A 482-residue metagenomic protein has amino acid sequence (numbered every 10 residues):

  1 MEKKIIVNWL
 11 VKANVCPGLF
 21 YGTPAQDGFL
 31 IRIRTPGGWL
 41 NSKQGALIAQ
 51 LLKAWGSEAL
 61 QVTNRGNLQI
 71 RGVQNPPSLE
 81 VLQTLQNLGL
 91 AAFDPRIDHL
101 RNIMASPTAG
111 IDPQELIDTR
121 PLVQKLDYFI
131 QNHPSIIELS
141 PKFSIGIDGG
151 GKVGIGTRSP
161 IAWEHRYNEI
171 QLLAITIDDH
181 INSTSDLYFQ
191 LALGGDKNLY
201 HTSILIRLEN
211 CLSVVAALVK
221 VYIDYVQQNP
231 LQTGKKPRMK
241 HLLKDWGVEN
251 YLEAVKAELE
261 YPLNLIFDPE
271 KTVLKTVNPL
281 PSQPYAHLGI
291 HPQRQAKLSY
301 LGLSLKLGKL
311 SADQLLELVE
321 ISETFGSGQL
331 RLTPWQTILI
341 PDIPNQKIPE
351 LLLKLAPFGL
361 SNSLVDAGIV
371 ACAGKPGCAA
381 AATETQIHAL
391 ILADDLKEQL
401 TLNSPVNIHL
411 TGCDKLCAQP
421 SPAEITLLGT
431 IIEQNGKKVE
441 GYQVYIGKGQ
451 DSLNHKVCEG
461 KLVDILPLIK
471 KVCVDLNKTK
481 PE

Functional and structural regions predicted by a protein language model:
M1-E482: Peripheral terminal and linker regions in Fe-S/redox and tRNA-modifying enzymes
